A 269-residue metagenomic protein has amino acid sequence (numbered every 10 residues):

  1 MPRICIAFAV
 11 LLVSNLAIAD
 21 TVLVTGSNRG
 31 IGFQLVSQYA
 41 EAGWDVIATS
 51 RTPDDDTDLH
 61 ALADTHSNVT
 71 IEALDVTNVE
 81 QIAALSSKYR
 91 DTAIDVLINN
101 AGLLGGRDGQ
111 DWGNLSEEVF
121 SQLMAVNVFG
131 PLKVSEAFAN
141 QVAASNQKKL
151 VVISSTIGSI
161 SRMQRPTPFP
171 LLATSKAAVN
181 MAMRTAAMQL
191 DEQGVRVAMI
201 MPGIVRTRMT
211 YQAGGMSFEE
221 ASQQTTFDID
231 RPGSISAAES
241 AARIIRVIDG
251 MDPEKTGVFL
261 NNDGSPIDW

Functional and structural regions predicted by a protein language model:
N28: Conserved glycine-rich cofactor-binding loop
A42-T57: Conserved glycine-rich Rossmann-like NAD(P)H-binding loop of the short-chain dehydrogenase/reductase
A63-E80: Rossmann-fold cofactor-recognition segment
T77-T92: Conserved Rossmann-fold cofactor-binding substructure of NAD(P)-dependent oxidoreductases
L103-L104, D111-M124, A143-E192, I204: Catalytic loop of short-chain dehydrogenase/reductase
M199, G215-W269: C-terminal helical subdomain
P202-Q212: Short, flexible catalytic-loop segment of classical short-chain dehydrogenase/reductase
